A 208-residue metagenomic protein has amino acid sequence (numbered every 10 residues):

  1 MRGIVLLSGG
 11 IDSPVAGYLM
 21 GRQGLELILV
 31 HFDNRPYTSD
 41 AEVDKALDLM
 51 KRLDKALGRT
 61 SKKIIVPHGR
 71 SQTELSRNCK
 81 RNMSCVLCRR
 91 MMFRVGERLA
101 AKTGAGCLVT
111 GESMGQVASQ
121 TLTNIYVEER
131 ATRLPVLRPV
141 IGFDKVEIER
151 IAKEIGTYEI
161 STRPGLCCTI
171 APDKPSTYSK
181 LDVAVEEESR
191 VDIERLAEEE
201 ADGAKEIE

Functional and structural regions predicted by a protein language model:
M1-E154: ATP-dependent adenylation/nucleotidyltransferase module used to activate substrates
Y158-C168, P172-E208: The feature marks non-catalytic terminal segments
